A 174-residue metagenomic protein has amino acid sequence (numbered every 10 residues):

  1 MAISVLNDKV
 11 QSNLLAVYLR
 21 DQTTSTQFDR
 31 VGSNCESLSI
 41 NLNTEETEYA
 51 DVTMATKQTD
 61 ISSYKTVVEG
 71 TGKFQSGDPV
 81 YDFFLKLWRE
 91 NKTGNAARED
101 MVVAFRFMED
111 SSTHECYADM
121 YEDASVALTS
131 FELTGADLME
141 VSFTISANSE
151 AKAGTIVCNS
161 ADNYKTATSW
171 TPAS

Functional and structural regions predicted by a protein language model:
A2-S76, A124-M139: Solvent-exposed edge beta-strands and adjacent loop segments that serve as assembly or binding interfaces
V5, A55-D123, E150-N159, S174: Extracellular/virion structural assembly segments
N7, N13, N34, N41-N43 (+5 more regions): Detector for Asparagine
L19-R30, M108-Y117, S160-Y164: Acidic Ser/Thr/Pro-rich low-complexity disordered segments that often serve as glycosylated linkers/stalks around
T26, V103-F105, V141: Short non-domain terminal segments
Y121-S174: Mixed-charge, glycine-accented linear interaction segment located at domain edges/termini
